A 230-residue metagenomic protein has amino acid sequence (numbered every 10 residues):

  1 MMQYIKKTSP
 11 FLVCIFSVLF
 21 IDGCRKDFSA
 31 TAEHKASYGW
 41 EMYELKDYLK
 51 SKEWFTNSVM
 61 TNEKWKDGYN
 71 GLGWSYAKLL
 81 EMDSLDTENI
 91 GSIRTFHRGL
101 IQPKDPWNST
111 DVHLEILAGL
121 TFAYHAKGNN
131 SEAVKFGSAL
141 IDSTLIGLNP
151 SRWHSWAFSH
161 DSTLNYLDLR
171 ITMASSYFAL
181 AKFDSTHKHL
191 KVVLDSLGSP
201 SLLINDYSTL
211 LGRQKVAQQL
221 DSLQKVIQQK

Functional and structural regions predicted by a protein language model:
A30-N57, T61: Alpha-helical segment of the N-proximal tetratricopeptide repeat
F55, N89, F96-H97, G137 (+1 more regions): Hydrophobic/aromatic packing residues within the alpha-helices of TPR/SEL1-like helical repeat arrays
E63, H97-H113, S143-S162, P200-N205: Flexible helix-coil transition and linker loops at the boundaries of alpha-helical arrays
T163-L164, I171-S175, A179-K230: Terminal, low-structured helical/coil segments at or just beyond the last alpha-helical repeat
